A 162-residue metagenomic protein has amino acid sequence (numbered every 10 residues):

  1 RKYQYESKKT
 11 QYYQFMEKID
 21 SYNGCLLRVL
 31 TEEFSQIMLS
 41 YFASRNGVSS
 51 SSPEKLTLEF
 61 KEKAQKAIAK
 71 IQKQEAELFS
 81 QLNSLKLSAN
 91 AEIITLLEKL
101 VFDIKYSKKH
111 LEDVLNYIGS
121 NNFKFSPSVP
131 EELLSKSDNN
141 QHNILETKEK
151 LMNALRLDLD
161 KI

Functional and structural regions predicted by a protein language model:
R1-I162: Conserved non-transmembrane functional hotspots
